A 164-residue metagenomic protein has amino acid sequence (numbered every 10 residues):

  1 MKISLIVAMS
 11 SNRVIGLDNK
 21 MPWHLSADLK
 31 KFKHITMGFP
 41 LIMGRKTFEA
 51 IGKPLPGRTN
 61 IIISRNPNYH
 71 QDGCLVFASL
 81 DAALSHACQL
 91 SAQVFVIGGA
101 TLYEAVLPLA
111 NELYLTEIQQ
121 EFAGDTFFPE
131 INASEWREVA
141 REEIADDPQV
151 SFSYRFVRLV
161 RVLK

Functional and structural regions predicted by a protein language model:
M1-L5: Extreme N-terminal starter segment of soluble prokaryotic enzymes
V7-L163: Flexible, gly/pro- and Lys/Arg-enriched active-site loops
